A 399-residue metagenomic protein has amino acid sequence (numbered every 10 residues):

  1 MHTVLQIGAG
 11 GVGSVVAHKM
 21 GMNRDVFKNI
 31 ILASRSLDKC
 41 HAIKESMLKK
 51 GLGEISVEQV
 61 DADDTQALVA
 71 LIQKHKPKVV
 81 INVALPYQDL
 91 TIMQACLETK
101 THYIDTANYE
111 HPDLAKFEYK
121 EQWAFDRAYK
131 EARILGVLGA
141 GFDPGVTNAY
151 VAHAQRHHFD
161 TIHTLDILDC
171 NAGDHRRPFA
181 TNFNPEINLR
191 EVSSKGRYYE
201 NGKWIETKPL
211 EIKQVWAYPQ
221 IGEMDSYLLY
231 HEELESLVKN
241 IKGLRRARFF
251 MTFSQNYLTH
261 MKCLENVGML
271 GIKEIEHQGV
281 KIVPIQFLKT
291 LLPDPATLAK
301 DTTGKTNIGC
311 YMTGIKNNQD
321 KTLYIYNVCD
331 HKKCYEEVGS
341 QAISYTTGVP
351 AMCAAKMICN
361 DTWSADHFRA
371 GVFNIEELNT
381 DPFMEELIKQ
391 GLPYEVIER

Functional and structural regions predicted by a protein language model:
V12-G13: Hydrophobic/small residue at the entry helix of a nucleotide-binding pocket
S36-K39: Helix N-cap at the beta1-alpha1 junction of Rossmann-like dinucleotide-binding domains, i.e., the first residues
K50-D64: Rossmann-fold cofactor-recognition segment
A62-H75, Q88: Conserved Rossmann-fold cofactor-binding substructure of NAD(P)-dependent oxidoreductases
I72, K78-I81, Y103-I104: N-terminal Rossmann-like NAD(P) cofactor-binding module of classical short-chain dehydrogenase/reductase
L85-P86, A95-F117: ADP-ribose/adenylate-binding Rossmann-like module
A107-I134: Rossmann-fold NAD(P)-binding glycine/threonine-rich loop
R156-R399: C-terminal catalytic/substrate-binding lobe primarily of soluble NAD(P)-dependent oxidoreductases
